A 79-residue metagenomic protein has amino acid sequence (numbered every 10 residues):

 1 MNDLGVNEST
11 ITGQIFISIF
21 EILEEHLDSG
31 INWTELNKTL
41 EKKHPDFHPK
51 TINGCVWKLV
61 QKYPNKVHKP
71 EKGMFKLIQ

Functional and structural regions predicted by a protein language model:
D3-Q14, F47-Q79: Charged low-complexity interaction tracts in eukaryotic proteins
N7-S9, D28-I31: Short hydrophobic/aromatic-rich motifs at helix boundaries and adjacent loops
I17, W33-T34, N53: Short amphipathic alpha-helical segments
S18-H26, T39, L59-K62: Short amphipathic alpha-helical elements of helix-turn-helix/winged-helix folds
S29-L40: Short acidic, hydrophobic short linear motifs in intrinsically disordered regions
K38-H48: Short helix-coil junctions and helix-kink-helix linkers
